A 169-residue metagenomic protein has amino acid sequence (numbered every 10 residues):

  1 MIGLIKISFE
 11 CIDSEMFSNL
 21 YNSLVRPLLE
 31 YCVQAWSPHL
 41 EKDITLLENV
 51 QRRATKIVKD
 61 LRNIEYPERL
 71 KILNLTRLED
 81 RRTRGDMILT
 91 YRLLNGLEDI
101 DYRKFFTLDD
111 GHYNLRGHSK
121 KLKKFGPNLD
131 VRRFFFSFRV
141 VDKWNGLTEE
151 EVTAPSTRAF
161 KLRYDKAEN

Functional and structural regions predicted by a protein language model:
M1-N169: Hydrophobic/basic alpha-helical segments
